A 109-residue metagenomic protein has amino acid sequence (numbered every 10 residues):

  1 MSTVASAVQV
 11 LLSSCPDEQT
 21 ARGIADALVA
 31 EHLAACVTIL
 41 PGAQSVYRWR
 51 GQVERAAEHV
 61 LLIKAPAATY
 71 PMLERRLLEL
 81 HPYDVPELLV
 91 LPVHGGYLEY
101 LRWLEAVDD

Functional and structural regions predicted by a protein language model:
M1-D109: Positively charged, small/polar-rich N-terminal and surface patches that mediate targeting and assembly and bind
